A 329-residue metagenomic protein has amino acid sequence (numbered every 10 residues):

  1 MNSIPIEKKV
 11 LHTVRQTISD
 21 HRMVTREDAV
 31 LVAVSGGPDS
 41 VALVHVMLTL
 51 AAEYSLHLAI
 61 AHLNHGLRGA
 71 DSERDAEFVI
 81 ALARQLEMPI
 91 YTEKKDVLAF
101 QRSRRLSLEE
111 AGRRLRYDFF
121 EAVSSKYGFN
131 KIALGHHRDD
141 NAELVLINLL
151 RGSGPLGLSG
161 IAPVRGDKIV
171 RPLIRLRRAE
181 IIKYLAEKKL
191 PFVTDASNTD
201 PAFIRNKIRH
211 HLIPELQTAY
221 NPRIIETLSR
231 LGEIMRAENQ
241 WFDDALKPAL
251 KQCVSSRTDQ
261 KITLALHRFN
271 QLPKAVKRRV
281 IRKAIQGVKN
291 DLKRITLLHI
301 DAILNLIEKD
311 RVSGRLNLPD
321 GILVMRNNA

Functional and structural regions predicted by a protein language model:
N2-S3, K8-D39, H57-A59, L63 (+5 more regions): AMP-forming adenylation/ATP pyrophosphatase catalytic core
N2-V34, P38-P214, D244: Core alpha/beta nucleotide-donor-binding catalytic domains of modification enzymes
R151, I174, Q217-T218, N270 (+1 more regions): Alpha-solenoid HEAT/Armadillo repeat architecture
D195-T199, P222-I225, K293-R294: Short, surface-exposed loop/turn segments at secondary-structure junctions
N198-F203, E226-R236: Internal, active-site/partner-interface "lid" segment
E215-T227: Inter-helical turn/loop segments and adjacent helix faces that build the functional surface of alpha-helical bundle
